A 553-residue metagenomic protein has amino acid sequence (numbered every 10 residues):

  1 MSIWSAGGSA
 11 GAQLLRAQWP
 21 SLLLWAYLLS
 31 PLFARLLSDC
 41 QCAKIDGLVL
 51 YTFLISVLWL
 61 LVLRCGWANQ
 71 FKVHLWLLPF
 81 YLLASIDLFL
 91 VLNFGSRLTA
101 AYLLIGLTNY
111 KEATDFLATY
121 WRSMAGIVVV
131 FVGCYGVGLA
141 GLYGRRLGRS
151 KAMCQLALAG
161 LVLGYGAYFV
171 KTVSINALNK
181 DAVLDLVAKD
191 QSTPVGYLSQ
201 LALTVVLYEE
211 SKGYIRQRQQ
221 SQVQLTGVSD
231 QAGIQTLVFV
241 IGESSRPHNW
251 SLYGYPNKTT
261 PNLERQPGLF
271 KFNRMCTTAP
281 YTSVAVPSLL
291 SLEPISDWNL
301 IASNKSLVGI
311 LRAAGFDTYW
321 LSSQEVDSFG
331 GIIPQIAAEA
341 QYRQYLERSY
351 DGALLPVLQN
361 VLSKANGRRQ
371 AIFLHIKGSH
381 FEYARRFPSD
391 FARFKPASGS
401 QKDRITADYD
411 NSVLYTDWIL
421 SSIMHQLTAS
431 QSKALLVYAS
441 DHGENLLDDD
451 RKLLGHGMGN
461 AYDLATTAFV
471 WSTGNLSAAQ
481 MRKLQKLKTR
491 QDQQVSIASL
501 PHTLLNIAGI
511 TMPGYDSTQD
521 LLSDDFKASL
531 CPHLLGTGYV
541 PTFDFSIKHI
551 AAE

Functional and structural regions predicted by a protein language model:
S2-K189: Transmembrane and membrane-interface helices of multi-pass, inner-membrane envelope-modifying transferases
S2-W25, L37-K44, C65-F71, L139-Y143 (+5 more regions): Membrane-interface soluble catalytic domains
W59-L60, Q220-T226, P396-L436, V470: A long, amphipathic alpha-helix that forms part of the scaffold/cap immediately adjacent to metal-dependent active
A167-F239, S244-A397, S496-K527: Active-site-proximal alpha/beta segments of enzymes that process anionic O-linked groups
Q224-G227, K452-G459: Short, P/G- and charge-enriched loop/turn segments at secondary-structure junctions
V238-F239, Y415-L454, P501-L505: Metal-dependent active-site segment of extracytoplasmic phospho-/sulfohydrolases and closely related
W320-S322, A371-G378, D410-V413, L435-S440 (+1 more regions): Short beta-strand segments
T466-A468: SF2 helicase/translocase ATPase core recognition
